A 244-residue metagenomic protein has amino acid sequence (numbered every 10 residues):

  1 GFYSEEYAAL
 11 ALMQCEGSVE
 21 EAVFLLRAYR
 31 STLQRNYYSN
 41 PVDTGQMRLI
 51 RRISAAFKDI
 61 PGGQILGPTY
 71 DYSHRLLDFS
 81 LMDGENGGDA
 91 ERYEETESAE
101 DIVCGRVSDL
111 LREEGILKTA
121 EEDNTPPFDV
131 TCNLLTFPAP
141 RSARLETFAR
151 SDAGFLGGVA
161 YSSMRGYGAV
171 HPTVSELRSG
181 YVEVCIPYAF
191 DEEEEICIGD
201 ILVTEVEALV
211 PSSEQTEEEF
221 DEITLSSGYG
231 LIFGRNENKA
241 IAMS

Functional and structural regions predicted by a protein language model:
G1-S73: Long alpha-helical, hydrophobic tracts
A56, G62-C104: Intrinsic disorder at enzyme termini
G84-S244: Acidic, serine/proline-rich low-complexity intrinsically disordered regions
